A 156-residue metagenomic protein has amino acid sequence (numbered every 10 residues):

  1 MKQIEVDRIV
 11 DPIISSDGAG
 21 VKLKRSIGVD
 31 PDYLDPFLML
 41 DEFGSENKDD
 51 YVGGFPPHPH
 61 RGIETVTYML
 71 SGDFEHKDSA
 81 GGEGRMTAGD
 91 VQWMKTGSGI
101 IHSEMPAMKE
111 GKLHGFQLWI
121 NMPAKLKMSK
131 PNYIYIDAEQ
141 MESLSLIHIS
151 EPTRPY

Functional and structural regions predicted by a protein language model:
M1-K24: Hydrophobic alpha-helical membrane-insertion signals
P12, K22-G28, M39-P59, L70-E75 (+1 more regions): Conserved short histidine dyad/triad with adjacent acidic residue
D32-L34, Y51-T65, S79-G82: A short beta-loop-beta micro-motif enriched in histidine and acidic residues
E64-T87, G97-I101: A short beta-strand-loop-beta hairpin characteristic of the jelly-roll/cupin
G97-L126: Ligand-binding loop in jelly-roll beta-barrel domains
M122-S145: Long amphipathic alpha-helical segments that form oligomerization/scaffold cores
I147-Y156: Single conserved hydrophobic/aromatic residue that forms the stacking wall/gate of nucleotide- or nucleobase-binding
